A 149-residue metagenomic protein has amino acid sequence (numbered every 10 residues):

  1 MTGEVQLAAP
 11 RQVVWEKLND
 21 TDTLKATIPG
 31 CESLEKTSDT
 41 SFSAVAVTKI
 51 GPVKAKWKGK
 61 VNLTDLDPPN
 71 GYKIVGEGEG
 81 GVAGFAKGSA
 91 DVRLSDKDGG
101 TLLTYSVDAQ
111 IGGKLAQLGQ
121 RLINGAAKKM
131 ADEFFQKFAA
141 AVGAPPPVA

Functional and structural regions predicted by a protein language model:
M1-E4, S41-S43, K56-K58, G71 (+2 more regions): Intrinsic-disorder/low-complexity, polar/charged segments enriched in Ser/Thr/Lys/Arg/Asp/Glu/Gln
M1-S41, V47-K49, A144-A149: Hydrophobic ligand-binding cavity/cleft-lining segments
G3-V5, E32, K58-D65, G88-D96: Hydrophobic/aromatic beta-strand elements that line small-molecule binding cavities or substrate pockets in beta-rich
P10, D39, P68-P69, K97-G100: Short strand-connecting beta-turns/loops that link adjacent beta-strands
V14, L18, L24, L63 (+2 more regions): Hydrophobic pocket/interface hotspot
E35-E77, E133: Glycine-rich portal/gate segments that line the openings of hydrophobic small-molecule binding cavities
G78-G125: Beta-strand/loop substructures that line and gate deep hydrophobic ligand-binding cavities in soluble
G112-A149: A conserved amphipathic terminal alpha-helix motif
